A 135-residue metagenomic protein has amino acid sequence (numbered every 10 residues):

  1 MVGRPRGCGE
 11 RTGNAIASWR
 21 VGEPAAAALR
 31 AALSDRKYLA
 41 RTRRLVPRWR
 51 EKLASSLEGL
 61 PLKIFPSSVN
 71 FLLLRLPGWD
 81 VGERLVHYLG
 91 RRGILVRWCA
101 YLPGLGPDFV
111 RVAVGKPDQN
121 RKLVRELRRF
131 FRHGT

Functional and structural regions predicted by a protein language model:
M1-E58, L62-F65: PLP-dependent aminotransferase class I/II
G3, L73-R75, A113-G115: Short hydrophobic/aromatic beta-strand micro-patches that form the beta-sheet surface supporting nucleotide- or nucleic
C8, G78-D80, L102, D118: Residues that cap or initiate secondary-structure elements
S18, W98-Y101: Short beta-strand/turn micro-motifs at beta-sheet edges
A31, K52, S56-L60, R84-I94 (+1 more regions): Generic non-transmembrane alpha-helical segments
P47, G59-R92: Conserved PLP-binding catalytic core of the aspartate aminotransferase-like
R91-I94, Y101-T135: PLP-dependent enzyme catalytic core of the Aspartate aminotransferase-like
